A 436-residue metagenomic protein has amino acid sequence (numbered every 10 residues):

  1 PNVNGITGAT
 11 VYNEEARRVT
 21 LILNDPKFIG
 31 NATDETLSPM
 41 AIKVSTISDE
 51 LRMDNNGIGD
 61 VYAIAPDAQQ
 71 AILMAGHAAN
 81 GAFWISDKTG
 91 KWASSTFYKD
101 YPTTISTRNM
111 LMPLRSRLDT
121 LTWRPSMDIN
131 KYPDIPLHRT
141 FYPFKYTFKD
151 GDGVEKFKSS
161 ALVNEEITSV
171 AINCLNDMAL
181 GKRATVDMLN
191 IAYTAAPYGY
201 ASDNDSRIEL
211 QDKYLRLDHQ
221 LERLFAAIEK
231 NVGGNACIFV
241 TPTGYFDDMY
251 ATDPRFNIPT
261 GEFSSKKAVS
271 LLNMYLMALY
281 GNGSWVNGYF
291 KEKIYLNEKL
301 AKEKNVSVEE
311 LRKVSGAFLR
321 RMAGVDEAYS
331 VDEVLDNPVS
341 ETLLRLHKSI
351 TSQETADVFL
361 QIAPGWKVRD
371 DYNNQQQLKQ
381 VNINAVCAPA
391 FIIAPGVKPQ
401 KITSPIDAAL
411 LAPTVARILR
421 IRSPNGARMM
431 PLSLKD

Functional and structural regions predicted by a protein language model:
P1-T185, T194-A201, A323, E327: His/Asp/Glu-rich, glycine-adjacent segments that coordinate divalent cations and/or stabilize oxyanion chemistry on
N2-T36, V44, H77, T89 (+4 more regions): Secreted, luminal/periplasmic, and some membrane-associated catalytic domains that remodel anionic oxygen-ester
I22, D60-A65, I72, D187-A192 (+5 more regions): Structural recognition of the beta-strand scaffold that forms the well-ordered cores of secreted hydrolase catalytic
A32-S38, E155-A161, I208-Y214, K299-N305 (+3 more regions): Second-shell loop/turn segments in exported
A71-A75, Y198-A201, D247-A251, K304-N305 (+2 more regions): Extracytoplasmic/secreted cell-surface and envelope-processing proteins
F157-R183, A196-A236, V314, L410: A long, amphipathic alpha-helix that forms part of the scaffold/cap immediately adjacent to metal-dependent active
S160, N164-N173, A184-N190, P197 (+2 more regions): Extracellular low-complexity, Gly/Ser/Thr-rich intrinsically disordered linkers and protease-sensitive activation/hinge
S265-E309, Q377-L419, K435-D436: Substrate-binding rim/cap in mid-to-C-terminal beta-strand-loop elements of soluble/periplasmic
